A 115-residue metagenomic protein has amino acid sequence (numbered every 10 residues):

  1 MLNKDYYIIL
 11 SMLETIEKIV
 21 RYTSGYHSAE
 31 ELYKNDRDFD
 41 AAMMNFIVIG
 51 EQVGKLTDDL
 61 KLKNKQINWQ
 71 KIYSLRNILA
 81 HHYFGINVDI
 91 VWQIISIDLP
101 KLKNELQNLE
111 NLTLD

Functional and structural regions predicted by a protein language model:
M1-D115: Solvent-exposed interaction patches of small proteins and small membrane subunits
